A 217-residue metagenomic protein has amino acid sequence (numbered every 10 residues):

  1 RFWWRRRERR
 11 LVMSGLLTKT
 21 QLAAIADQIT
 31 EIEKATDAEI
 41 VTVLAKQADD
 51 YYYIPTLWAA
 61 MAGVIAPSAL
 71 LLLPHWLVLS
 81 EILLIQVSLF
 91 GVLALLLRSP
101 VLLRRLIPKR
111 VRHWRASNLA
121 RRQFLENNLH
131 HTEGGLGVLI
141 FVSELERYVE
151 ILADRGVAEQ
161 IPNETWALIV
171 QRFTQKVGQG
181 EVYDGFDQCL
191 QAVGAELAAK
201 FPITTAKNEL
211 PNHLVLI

Functional and structural regions predicted by a protein language model:
R1-M13: Short, Lys/Arg-enriched N-terminal segments with co-localized hydrophobic residues within the first ~10-30 amino acids
G15, R155-L214: A membrane-cytosol interface segment of integral membrane proteins
L16-I40: Short, charged cytosolic
D37, I140, C189: Residue-level signature of catalytic and energy-coupling elements of molecular machines, predominantly ATP/GTP-dependent
Y51-A62: Select subsegments of transmembrane alpha-helices in polytopic membrane proteins, especially boundary-proximal
L70-L106: Transmembrane alpha-helices and immediately adjacent membrane-cytoplasm interface residues in multi-pass integral
K109-N127: Membrane-cytosol interface motif
R121-A153: Acidic, Ser/Thr-rich low-complexity segments on the non-lumenal side of membrane proteins
